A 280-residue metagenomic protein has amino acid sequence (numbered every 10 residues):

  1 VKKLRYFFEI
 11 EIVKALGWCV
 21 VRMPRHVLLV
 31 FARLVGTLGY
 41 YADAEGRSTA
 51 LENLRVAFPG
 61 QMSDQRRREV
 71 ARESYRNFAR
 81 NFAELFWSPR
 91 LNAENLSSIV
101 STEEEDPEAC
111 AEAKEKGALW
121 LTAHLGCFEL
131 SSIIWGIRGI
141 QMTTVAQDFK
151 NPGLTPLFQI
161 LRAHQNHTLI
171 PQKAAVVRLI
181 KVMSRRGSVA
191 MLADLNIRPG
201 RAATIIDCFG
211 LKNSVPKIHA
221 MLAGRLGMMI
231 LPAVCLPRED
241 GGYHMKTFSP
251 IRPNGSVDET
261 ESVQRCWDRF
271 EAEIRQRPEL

Functional and structural regions predicted by a protein language model:
V1-T122, C127, T155-L157, N166: Membrane-anchoring hydrophobic helices of lipid-metabolizing enzymes
K2-L4, G39-A42, G46, G60 (+4 more regions): Non-catalytic C-terminal accessory region of glycerolipid acyltransferases and related lyso-lipid remodeling enzymes
E52, I133, I160, M221 (+1 more regions): Surface-exposed charge patches
N81-L85, A163, A190, P250-R252: Short alpha-helix boundary/capping motifs
K114-K173, R185, R198-T204, C208-L211: Catalytic core of membrane glycerolipid acyltransferases/transacylases, capturing the structured, soluble-facing
